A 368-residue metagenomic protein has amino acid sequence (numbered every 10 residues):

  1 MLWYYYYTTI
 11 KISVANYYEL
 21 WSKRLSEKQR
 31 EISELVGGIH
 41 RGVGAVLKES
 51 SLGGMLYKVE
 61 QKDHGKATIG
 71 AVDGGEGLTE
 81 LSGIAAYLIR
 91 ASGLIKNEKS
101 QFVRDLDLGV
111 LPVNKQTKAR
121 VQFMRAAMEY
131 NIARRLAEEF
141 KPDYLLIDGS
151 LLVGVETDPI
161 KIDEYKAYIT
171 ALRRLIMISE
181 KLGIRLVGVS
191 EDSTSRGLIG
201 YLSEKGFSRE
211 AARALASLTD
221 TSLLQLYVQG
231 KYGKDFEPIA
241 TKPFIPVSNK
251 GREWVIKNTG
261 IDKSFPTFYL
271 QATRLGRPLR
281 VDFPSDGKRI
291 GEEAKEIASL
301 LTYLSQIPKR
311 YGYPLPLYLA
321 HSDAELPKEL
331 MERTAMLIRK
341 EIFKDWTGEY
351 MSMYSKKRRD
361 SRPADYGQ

Functional and structural regions predicted by a protein language model:
M1-K62, A67, V121-Y144, G149-P159 (+1 more regions): Long, contiguous domain-sized segments
A67-G77: Two-metal-ion RNase H-like nuclease active-site motif
E76-L111, K115: Acidic, metal-ligating active-site segments
